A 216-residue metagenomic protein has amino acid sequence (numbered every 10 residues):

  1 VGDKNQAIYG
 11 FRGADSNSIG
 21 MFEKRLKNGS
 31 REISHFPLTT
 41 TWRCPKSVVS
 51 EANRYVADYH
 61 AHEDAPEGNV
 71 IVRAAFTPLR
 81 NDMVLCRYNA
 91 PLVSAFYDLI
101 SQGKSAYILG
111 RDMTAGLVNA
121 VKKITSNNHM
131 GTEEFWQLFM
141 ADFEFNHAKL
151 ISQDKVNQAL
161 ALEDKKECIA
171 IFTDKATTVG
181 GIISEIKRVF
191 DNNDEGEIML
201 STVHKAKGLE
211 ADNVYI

Functional and structural regions predicted by a protein language model:
V1-V72, M83-Q102, Y107-N119, E195-M199 (+2 more regions): Conserved helicase motor core of SF1/SF2 NTP-dependent helicases
V72-A74, G131: Short, intrinsically disordered/low-complexity patches at protein termini and at juxtamembrane boundaries
A74-F76, I169: Short amphipathic beta-strand/extended segments with alternating polar/hydrophobic composition
P78-R80: Terminal export/targeting leaders at protein ends
C86-I216: Core RecA-like ATPase module of SF1/SF2 helicases and allied nucleic-acid translocases
